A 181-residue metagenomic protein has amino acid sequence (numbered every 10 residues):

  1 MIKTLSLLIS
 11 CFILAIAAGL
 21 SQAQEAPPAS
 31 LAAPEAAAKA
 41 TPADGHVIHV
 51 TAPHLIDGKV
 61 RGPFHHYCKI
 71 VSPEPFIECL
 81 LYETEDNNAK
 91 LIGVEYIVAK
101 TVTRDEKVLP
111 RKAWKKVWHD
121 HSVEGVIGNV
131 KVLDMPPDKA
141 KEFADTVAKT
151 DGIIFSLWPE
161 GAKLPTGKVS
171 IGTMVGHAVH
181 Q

Functional and structural regions predicted by a protein language model:
M1-I9: Bacterial N-terminal signal peptides that target proteins for export
L8-A17: Bacterial N-terminal signal peptides
A17-G19, I77: Generic detector of short, well-ordered, non-transmembrane alpha-helical segments enriched in hydrophobic residues
S21-A23: Boundary at the C-terminal end of the N-terminal hydrophobic targeting segment
E25-Q181: Primary mode marks residue(s) on the alpha4-beta5-alpha5 output face of response regulator receiver
